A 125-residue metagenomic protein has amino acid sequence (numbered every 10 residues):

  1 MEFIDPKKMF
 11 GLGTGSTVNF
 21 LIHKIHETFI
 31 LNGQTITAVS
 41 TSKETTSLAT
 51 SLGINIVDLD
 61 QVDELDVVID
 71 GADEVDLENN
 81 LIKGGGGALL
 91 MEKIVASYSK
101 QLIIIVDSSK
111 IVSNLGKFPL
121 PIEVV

Functional and structural regions predicted by a protein language model:
M1-D70: N-terminal active-site beta-alpha-beta segment that forms phosphate/nucleotide-binding and substrate-recognition loops
E44-V125: Conserved phosphate- and dinucleotide-binding cores of soluble alpha/beta proteins, encompassing both enzyme active
